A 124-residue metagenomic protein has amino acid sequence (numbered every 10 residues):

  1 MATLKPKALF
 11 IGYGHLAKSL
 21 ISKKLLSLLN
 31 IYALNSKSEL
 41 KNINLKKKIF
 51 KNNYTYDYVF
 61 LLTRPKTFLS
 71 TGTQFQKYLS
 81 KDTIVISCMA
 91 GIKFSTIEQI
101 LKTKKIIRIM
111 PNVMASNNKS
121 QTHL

Functional and structural regions predicted by a protein language model:
T3-L9: Extreme N-terminal starter segment of soluble prokaryotic enzymes
L4, S27-L29, K81: Residue-level signal for beta-strand positions within conserved beta-sheet cores that form or flank
K7, L29-I31, K105: Residues at the starts of beta-strands that form the adenosine-phosphate
I11, L26-I43: NAD(P)-binding Rossmann-fold cofactor-contacting core
H15, L20-S22, L40-I43, I49-L124: Rossmann-like NAD(P)(H) cofactor-binding subdomain of soluble oxidoreductases
